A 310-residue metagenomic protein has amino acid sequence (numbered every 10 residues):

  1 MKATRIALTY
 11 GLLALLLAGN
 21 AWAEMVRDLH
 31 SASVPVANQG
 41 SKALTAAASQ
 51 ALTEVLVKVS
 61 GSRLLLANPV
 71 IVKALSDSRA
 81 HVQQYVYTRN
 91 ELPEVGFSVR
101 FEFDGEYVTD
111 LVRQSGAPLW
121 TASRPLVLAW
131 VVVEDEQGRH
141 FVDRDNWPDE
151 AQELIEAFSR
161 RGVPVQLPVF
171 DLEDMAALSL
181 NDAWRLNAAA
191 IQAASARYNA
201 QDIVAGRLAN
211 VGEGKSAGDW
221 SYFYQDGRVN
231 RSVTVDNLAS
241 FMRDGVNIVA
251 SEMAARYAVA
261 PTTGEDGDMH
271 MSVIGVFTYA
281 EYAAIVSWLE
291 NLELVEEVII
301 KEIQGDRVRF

Functional and structural regions predicted by a protein language model:
M1-G11: Bacterial N-terminal signal peptides that target proteins for export
Y10-G11, A21-E24: Cleavable N-terminal signal peptides
V26-A37, S195-R243: Amphipathic beta-strand/beta-sheet edge segments enriched in Tyr/Trp
R27, A46-Q50, E54-G61, V112-S115 (+6 more regions): C-terminal/domain-edge helix-coil "capping" segments
A48-I71, P125-W184, I285-R309: N-terminal segment of the mature soluble domain
L64-V132, H140-D149: Signal peptide-directed extracytoplasmic domains
A80-R89, Q166-V169, A183-K215, E302: A short, hydrophobic beta-strand-centered structural micro-motif
